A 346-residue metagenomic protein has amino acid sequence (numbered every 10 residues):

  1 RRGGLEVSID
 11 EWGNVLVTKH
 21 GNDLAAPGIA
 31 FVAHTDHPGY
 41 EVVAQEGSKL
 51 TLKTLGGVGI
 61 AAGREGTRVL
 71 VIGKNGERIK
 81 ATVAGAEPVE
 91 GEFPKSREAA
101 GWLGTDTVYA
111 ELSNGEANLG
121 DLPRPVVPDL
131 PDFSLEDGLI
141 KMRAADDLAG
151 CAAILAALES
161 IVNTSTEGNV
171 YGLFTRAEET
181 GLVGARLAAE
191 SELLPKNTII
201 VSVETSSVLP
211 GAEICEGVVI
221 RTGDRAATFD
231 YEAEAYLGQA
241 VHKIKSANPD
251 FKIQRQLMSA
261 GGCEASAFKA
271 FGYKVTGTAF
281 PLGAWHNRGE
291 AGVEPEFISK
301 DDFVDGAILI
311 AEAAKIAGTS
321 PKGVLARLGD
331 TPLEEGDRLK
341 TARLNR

Functional and structural regions predicted by a protein language model:
R1-R346: N-terminal hydrophobic/helix-forming segments and targeting peptides
